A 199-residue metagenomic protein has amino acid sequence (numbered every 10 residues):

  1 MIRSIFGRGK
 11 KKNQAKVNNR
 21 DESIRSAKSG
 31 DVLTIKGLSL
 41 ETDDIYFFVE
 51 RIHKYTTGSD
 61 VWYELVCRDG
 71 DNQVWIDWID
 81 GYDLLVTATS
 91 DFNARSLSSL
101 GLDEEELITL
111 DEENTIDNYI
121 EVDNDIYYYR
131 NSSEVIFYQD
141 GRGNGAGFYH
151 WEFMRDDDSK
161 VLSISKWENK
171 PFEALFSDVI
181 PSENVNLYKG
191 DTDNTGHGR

Functional and structural regions predicted by a protein language model:
M1-R199: Mixed-charge, low-complexity intrinsically disordered regions
